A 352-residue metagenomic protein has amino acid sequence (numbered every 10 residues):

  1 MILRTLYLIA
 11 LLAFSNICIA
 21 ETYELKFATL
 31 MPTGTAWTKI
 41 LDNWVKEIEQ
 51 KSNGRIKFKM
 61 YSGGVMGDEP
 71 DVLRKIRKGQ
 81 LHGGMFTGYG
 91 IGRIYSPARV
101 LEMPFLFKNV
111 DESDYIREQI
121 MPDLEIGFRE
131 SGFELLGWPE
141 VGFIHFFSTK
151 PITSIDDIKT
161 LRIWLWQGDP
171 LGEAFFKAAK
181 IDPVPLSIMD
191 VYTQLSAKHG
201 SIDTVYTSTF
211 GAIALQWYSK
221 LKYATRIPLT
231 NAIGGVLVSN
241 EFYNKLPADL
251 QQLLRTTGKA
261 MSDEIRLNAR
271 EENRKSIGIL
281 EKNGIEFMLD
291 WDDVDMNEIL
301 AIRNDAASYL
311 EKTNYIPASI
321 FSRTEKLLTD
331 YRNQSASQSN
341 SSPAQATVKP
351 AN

Functional and structural regions predicted by a protein language model:
M1-L11: Sec-dependent signal peptide recognition, specifically the positively charged N-region followed immediately by
S15-I17: N-terminal signal peptide c-region/cleavage motif recognized by signal peptidases
E21-E112, F128-N352: N-terminal secretory/targeting leader peptides
D111-E125: A gly/proline- and charged-residue-enriched helix-loop-helix capping module
